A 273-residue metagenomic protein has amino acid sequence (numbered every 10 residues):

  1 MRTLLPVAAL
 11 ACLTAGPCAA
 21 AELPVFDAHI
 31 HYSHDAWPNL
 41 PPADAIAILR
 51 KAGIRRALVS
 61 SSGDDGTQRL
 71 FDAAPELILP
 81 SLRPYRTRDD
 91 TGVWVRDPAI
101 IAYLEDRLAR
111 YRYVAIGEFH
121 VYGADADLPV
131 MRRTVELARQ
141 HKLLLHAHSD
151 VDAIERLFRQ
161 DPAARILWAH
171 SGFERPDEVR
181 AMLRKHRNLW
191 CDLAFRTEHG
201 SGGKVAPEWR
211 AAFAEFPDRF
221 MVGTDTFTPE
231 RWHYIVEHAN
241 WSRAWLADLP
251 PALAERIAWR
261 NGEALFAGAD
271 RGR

Functional and structural regions predicted by a protein language model:
R2-T3, L23-F26, A43-S60, D65 (+2 more regions): Mid-to-C-terminal alpha-helical segments outside catalytic/metal-binding sites
L4-G16: Bacterial N-terminal signal peptides
A20-H34: Replace "His-x-His-based motif
V25, I116, W168, V222-G223: Generic enzyme active-site microenvironment
I30, F119, S171, T224-T226: Active-site metal-binding loops of divalent metal-dependent hydrolases
I30-P42, D89-R96, G200: Acidic/histidine-rich helix-loop elements that form or flank divalent-metal/phosphate-binding sites at the catalytic
D65-L144, W190, F195-E198: Active-site gating/metal-coordination segments in enzymes
L82, V95, D125-V222: Catalytic pocket-lining loop regions of alpha/beta-barrel enzymes, especially the amidohydrolase/enolase/GH5 lineages
